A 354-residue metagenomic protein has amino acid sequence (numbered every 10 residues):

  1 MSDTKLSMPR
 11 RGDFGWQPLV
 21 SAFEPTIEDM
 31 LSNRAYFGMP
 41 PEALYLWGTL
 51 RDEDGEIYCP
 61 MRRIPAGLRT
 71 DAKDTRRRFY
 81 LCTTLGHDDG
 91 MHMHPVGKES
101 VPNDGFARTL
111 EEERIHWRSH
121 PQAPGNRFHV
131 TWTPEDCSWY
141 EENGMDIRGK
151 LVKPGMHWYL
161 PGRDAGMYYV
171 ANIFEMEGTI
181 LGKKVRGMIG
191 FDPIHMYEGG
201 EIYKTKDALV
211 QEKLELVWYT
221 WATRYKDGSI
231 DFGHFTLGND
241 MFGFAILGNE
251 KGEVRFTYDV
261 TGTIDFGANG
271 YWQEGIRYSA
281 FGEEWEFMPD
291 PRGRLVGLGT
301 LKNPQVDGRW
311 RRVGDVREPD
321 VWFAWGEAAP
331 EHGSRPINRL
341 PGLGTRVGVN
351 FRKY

Functional and structural regions predicted by a protein language model:
M1-Y354: Targeting-peptide/extracellular-domain and disordered-appendage signature
